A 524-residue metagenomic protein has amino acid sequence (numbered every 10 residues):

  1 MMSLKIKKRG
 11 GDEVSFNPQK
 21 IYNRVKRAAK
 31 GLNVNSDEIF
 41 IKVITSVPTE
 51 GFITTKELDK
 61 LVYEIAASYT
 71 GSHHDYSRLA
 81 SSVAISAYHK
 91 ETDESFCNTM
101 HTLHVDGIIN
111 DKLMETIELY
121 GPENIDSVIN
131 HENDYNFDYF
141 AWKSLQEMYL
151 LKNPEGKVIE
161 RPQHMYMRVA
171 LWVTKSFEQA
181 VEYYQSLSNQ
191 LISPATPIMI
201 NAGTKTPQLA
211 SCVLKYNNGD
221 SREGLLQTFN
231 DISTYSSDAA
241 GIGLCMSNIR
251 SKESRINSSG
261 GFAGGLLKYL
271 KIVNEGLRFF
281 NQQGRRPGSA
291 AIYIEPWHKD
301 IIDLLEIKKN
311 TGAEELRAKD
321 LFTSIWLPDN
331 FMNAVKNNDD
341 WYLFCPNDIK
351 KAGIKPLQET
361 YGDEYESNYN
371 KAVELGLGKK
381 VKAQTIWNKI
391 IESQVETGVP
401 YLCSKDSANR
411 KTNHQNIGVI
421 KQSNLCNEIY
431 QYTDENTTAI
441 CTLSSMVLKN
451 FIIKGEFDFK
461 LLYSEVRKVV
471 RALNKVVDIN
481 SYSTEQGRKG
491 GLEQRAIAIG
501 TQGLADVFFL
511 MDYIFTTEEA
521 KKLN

Functional and structural regions predicted by a protein language model:
M1-N524: Extended catalytic cores of very large enzyme megasubunits
